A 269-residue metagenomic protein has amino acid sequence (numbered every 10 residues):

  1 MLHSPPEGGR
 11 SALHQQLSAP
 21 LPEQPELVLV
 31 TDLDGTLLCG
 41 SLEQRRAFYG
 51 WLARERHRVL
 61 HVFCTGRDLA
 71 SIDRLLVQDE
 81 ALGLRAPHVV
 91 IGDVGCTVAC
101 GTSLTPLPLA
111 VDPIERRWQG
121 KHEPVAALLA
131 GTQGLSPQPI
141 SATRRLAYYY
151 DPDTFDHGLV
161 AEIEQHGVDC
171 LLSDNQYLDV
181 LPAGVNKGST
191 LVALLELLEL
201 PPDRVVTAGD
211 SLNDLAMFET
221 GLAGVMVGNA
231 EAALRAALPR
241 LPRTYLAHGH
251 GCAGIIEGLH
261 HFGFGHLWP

Functional and structural regions predicted by a protein language model:
M1-L33, Q44, G50, R54 (+2 more regions): Non-catalytic pre-domain segments flanking phosphatase-related domains
P20, Q24, L181, G188-P269: Mg2+-dependent phosphoryl-transfer enzymes with acidic/Ser/Thr/Gly-rich catalytic loops
V28-V30, V89, V206: Hydrophobic "anchor" residues on beta-strands that sit immediately upstream of conserved functional sites
L42-P137, N229: Active-site phosphate-binding/coordination module
L76-Q78, V160-I163, L234-P239: Short, aromatic/basic amphipathic alpha-helical patches
H122-T220: Conserved acidic, metal-coordinating active-site core of Asp-based, Mg2+-dependent phosphoryl-transfer enzymes
